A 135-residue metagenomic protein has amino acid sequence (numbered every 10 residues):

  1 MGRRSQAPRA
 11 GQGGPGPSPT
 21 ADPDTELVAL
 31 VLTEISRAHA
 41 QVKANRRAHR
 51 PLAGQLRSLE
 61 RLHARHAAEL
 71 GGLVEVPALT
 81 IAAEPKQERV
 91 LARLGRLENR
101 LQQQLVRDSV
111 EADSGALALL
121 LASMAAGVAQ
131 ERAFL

Functional and structural regions predicted by a protein language model:
M1-L135: All-alpha RGS (Regulator of G-protein Signaling) helical domain and cognate RGS-like helical scaffolds
